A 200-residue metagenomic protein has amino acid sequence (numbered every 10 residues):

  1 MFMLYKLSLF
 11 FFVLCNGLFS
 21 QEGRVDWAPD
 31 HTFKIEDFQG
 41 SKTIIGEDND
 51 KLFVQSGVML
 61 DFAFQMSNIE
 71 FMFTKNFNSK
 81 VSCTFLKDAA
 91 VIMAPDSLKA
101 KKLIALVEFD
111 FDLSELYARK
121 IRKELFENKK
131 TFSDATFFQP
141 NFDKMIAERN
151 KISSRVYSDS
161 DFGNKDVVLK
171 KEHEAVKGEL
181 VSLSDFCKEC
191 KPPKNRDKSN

Functional and structural regions predicted by a protein language model:
M1-R24: Bacterial Sec-dependent N-terminal signal peptides
F2, C15, C83, C187-C190: Generic recognition of cysteine residues
G23-K51, Q65-N78, F85-K87, V91 (+1 more regions): Metalloprotease/metallohydrolase-associated module, dominated by Zn2+-dependent proteases
G57-V58, A63: Long, His/Glu/Asp-enriched segments that create or flank divalent metal/ion-associated functional microenvironments
T84-R122: Mid-length scaffold segments of soluble, non-membrane domains
L116-D134: Compositionally biased, low-complexity linear motifs
